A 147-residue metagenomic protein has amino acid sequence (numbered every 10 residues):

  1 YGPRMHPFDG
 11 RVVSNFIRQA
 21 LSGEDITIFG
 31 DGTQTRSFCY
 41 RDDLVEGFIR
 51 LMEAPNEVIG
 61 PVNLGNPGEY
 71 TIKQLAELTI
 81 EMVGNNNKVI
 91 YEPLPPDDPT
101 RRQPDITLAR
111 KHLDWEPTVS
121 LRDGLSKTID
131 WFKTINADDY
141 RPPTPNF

Functional and structural regions predicted by a protein language model:
Y1-P7: Conserved catalytic-site region of short-chain dehydrogenase/reductase
P3, I17-F147: C-terminal substrate-binding subdomain of Rossmann-fold SDR/epimerase-dehydratase oxidoreductases
